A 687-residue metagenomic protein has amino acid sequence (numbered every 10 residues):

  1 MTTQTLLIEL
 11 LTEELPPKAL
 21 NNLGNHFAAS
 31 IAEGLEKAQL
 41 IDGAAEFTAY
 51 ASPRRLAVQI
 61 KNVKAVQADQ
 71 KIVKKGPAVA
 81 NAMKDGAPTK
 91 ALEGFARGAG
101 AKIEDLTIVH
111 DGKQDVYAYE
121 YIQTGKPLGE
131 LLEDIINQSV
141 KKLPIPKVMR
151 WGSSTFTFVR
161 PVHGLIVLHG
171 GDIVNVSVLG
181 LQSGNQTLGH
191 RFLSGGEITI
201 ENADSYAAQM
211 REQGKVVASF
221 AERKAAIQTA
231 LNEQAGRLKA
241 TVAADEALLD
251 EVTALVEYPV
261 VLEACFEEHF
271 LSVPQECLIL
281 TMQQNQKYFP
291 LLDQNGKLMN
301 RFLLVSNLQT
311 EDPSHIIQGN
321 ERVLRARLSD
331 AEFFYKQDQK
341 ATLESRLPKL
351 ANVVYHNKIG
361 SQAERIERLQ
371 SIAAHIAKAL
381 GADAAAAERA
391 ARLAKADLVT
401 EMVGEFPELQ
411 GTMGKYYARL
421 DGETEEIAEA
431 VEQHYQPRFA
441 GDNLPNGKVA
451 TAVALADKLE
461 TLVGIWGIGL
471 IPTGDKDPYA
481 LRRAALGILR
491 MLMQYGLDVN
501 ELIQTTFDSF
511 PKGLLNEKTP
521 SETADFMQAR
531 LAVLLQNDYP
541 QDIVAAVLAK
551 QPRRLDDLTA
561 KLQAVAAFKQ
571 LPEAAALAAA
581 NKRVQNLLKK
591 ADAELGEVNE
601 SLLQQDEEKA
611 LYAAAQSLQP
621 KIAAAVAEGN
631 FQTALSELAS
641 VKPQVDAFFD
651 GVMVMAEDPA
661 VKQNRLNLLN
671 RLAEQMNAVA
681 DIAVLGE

Functional and structural regions predicted by a protein language model:
M1-E687: Amphipathic alpha-helical "coupling" segments that flank catalytic cores
